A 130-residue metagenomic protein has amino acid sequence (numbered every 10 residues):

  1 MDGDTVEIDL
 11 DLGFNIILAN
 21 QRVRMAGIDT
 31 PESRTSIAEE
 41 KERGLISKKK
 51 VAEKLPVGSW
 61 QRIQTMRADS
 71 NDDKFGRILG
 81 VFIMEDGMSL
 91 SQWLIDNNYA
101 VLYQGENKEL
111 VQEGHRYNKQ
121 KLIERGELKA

Functional and structural regions predicted by a protein language model:
M1-A130: Small beta-barrel nucleic-acid-binding modules, primarily SNase/OB-fold domains and secondarily Tudor-like barrels
